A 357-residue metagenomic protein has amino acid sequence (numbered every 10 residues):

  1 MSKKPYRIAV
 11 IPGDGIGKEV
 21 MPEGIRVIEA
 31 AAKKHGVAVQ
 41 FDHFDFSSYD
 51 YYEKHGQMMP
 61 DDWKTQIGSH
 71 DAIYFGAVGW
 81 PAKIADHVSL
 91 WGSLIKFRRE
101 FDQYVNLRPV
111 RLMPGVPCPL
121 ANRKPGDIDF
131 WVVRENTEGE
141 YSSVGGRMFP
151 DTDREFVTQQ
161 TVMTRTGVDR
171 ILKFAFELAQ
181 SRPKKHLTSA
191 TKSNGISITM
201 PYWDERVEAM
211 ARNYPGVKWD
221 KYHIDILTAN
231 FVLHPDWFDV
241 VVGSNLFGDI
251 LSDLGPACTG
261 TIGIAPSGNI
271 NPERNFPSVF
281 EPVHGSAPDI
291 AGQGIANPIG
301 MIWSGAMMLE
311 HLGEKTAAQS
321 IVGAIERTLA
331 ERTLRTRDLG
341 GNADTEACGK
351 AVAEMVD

Functional and structural regions predicted by a protein language model:
A9-R26, A31-A32, T152-I224, W237: Glycine-rich phosphate/diphosphate-binding loop of Rossmann-like nucleotide-binding domains
D14-G17, D71, V133, A175 (+5 more regions): Buried hydrophobic positions in well-ordered alpha/beta secondary-structure cores of metabolic enzymes
G24, I28, V207, M301-L309 (+1 more regions): Buried hydrophobic packing segments
G36-P60, F231: N-terminal beta-loop-helix "entrance" segment that forms/cooperates in small-molecule cofactor or anionic ligand
Y51-T158, L246: N-terminal glycine-rich phosphate/adenylate-binding segment common to multiple enzyme folds
Y52, N230-T333: Glycine-rich phosphate/nucleotide-binding loop
G115, Y222-A229: Short acidic loop-to-helix transition motifs that present clustered carboxylates
T137, S143-S189, S193-I196, K315 (+2 more regions): Glycine-rich phosphate/pyrophosphate-binding loop and the adjoining helix
